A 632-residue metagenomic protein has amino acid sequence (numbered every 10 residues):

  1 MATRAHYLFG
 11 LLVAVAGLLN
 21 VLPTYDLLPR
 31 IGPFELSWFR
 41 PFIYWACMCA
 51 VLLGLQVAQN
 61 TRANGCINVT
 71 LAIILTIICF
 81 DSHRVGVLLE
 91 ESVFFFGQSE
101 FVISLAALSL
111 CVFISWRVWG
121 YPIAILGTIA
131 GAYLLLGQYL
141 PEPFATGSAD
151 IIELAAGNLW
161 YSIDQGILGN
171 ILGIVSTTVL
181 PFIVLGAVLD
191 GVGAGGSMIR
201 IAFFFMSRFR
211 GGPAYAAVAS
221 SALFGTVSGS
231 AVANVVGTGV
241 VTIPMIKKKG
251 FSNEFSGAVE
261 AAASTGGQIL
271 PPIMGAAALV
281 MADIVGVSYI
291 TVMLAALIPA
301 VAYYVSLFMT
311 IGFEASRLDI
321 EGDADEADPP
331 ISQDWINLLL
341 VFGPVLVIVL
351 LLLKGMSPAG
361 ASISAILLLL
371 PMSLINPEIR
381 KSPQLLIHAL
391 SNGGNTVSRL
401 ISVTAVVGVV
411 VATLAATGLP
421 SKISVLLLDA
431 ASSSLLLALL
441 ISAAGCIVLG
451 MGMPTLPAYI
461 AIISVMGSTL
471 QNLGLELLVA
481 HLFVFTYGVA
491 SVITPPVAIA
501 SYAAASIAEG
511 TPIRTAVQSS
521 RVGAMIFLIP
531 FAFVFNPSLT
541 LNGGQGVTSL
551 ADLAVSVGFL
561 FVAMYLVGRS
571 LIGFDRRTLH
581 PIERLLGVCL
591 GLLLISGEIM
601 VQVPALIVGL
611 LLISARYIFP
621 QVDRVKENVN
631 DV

Functional and structural regions predicted by a protein language model:
M1-E91, F101-L105: Conserved, well-structured core domains of diverse proteins
A2-Y7, L12-A16, L294-T396, I499-L592 (+3 more regions): Long, contiguous bundles of hydrophobic transmembrane helices that form the permeation core of multi-pass
L27-F34, V85-V93, G157, Q165 (+2 more regions): Membrane-interface helix termini and inter-helical loops of multi-pass transporters
L27-P29, L53-R62, L88, A107-Y121 (+3 more regions): Membrane-water interface regions at transmembrane-helix termini and the short interhelical loops of multi-pass membrane
Q98-V102, Q165-T178, F204-A217, K249-F255 (+6 more regions): Membrane-interfacial loop-to-helix junctions in multi-pass transporters
F113, V118, T128-A130, L135-G137 (+11 more regions): Core transmembrane alpha-helical segments of multi-pass membrane transporters/permeases
L185-D190, S221-S230, A262-Q268, L352 (+4 more regions): Transmembrane alpha-helix interface/packing and boundary motifs in multi-pass membrane proteins, characterized by
I199-G267, I273-A277, G286, T455-Y487 (+1 more regions): Hydrophobic transmembrane alpha-helices that form the pore/transport pathway of multi-pass ion and small-solute
